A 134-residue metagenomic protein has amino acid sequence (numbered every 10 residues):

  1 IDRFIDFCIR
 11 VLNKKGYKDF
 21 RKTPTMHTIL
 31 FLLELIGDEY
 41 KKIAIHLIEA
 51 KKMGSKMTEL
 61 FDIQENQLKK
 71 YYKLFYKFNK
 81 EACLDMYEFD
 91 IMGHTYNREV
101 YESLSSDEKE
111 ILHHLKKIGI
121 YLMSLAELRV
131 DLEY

Functional and structural regions predicted by a protein language model:
I1-Y134: Cytosolic, long alpha-helical scaffolding segments
